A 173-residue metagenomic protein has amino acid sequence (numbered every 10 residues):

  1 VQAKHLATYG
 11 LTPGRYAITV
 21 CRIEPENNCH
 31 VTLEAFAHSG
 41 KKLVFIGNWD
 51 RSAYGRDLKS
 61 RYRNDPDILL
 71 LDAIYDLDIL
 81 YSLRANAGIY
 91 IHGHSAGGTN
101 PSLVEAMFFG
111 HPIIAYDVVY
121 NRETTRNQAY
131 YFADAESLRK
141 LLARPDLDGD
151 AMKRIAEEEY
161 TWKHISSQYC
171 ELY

Functional and structural regions predicted by a protein language model:
V1-L11: A short helix/loop element that forms part of the nucleotide-sugar donor recognition site in Leloir-type
E24-H38, A53-R56: A conserved mid-protein helix/loop that constitutes part of the nucleotide-sugar donor-binding site
T32-L33, L43, L138, Y169: A structural motif in glycosyltransferase catalytic domains
G47, G55-D78: Nucleotide-activated donor-binding/catalytic signature segment of Leloir-type glycosyltransferases, i.e., the conserved
S82-G98, H111: Acidic donor-binding loop of glycosyltransferase active sites
F108-A115, R122: Short hydrophobic beta-strand element within catalytic cores of glycosyltransferases and related nucleotide-activated
R122-R144: Change "using UDP/GDP/dTDP sugars" to "using nucleotide sugars
L147-Y173: A charged, aromatic-enriched C-terminal amphipathic alpha-helix characteristic of glycosyltransferases across folds
